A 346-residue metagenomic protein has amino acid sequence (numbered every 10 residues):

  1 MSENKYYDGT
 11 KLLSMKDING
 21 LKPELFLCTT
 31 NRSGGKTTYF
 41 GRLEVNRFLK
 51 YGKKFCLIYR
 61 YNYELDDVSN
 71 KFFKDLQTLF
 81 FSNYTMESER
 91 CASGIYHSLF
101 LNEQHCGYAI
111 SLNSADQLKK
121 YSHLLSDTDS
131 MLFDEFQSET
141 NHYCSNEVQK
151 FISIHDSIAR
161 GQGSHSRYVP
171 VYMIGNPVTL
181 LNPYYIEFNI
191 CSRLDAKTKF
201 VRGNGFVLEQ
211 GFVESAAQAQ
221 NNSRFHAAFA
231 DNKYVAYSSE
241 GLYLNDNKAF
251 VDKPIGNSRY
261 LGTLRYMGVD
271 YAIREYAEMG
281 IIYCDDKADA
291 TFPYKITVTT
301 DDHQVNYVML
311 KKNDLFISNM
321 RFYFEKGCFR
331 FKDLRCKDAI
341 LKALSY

Functional and structural regions predicted by a protein language model:
S2-Y346: Phosphate/NTP-binding elements of NTP-utilizing enzymes
